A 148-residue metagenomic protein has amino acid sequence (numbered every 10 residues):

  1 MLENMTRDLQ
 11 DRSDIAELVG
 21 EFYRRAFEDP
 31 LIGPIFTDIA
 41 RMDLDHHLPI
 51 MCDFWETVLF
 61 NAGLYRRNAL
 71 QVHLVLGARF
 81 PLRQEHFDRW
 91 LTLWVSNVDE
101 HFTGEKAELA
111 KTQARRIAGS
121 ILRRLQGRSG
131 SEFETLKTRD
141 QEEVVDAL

Functional and structural regions predicted by a protein language model:
M1-L148: Core of compact, soluble alpha-helical bundle domains
